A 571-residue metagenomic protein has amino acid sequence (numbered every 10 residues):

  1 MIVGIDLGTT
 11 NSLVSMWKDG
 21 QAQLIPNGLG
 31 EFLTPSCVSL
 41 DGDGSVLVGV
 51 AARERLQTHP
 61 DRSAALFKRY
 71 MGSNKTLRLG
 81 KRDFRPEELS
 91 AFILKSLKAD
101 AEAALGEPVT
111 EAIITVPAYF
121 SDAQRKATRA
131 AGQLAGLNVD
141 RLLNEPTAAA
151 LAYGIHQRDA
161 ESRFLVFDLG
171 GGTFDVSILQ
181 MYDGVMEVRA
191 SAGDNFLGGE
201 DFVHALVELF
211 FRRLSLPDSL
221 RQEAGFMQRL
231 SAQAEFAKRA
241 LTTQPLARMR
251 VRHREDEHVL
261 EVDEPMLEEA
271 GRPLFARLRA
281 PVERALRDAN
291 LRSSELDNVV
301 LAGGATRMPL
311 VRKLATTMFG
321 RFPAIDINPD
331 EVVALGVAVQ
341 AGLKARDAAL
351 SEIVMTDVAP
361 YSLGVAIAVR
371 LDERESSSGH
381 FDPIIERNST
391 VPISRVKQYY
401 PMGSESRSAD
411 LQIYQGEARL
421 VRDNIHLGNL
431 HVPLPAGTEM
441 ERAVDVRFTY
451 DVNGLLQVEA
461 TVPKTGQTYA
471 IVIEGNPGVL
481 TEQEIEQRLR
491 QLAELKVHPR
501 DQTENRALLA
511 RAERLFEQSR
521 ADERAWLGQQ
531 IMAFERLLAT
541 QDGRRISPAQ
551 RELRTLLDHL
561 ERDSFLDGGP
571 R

Functional and structural regions predicted by a protein language model:
M1-S73, L77-D83, E102-R571: Oxyanion-binding/catalytic loops of NTP- or PPi-dependent enzymes
